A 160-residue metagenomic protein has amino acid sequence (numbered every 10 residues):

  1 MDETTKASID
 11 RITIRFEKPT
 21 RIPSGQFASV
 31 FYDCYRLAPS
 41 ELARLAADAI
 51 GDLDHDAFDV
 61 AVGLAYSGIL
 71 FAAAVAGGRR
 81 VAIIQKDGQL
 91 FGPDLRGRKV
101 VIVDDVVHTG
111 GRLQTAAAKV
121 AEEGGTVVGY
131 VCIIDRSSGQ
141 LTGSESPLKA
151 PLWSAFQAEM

Functional and structural regions predicted by a protein language model:
M1-D56: Active-site-facing substrate-recognition patch
D2-I12, A117-M160: PRPP-dependent phosphoribosyltransferase catalytic core
D52, A73, G77, A118 (+1 more regions): Short, well-ordered alpha-helices that flank and scaffold nucleotide-derived cofactor binding pockets
D54-H55, G92-R96, E122-E123, S144-S146: Solvent-exposed alpha-helices and their adjacent loops that cap or buttress functional pockets in soluble metabolic
A57-A65: Short glycine-rich phosphate-binding loop at a beta-alpha junction
D59, R98-V100, V128: Conserved acidic residues
Y66-V101, H108-T115: Short, glycine/charge-rich flexible loops or terminal/linker lids adjacent to PRPP-binding catalytic cores
